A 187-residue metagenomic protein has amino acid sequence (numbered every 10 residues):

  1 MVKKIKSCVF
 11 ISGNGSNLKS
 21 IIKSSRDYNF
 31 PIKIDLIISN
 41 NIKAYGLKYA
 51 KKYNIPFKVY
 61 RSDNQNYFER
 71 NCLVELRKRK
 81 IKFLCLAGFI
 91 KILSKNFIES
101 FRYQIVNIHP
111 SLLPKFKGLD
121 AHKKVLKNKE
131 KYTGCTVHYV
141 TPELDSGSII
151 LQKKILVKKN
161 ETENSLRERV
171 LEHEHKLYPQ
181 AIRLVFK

Functional and structural regions predicted by a protein language model:
M1-K187: One-carbon transfer enzymes
